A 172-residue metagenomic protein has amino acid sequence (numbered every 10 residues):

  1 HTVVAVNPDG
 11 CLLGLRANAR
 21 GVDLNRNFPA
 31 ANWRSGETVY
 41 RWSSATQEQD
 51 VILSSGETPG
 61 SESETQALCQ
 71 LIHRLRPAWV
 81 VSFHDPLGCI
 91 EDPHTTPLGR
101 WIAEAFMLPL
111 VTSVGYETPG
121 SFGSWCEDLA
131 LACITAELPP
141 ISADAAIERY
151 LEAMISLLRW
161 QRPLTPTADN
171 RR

Functional and structural regions predicted by a protein language model:
H1-S113: Active-site/substrate-binding loop(s) of hydrolase catalytic cores
I90-D92, G99, T118-R172: Active-site-adjacent mobile loop/cap segments within catalytic or ligand-binding domains
